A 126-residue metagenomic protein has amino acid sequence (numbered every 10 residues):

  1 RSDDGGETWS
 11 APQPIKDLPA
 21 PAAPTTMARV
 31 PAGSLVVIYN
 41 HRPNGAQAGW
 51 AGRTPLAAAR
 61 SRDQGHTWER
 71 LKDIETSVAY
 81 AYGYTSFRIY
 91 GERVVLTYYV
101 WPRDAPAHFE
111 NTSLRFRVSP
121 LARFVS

Functional and structural regions predicted by a protein language model:
R1-S126: Asp-box/BNR beta-propeller blade signature and adjacent active/binding-site loops in extracellular glycan-interacting
